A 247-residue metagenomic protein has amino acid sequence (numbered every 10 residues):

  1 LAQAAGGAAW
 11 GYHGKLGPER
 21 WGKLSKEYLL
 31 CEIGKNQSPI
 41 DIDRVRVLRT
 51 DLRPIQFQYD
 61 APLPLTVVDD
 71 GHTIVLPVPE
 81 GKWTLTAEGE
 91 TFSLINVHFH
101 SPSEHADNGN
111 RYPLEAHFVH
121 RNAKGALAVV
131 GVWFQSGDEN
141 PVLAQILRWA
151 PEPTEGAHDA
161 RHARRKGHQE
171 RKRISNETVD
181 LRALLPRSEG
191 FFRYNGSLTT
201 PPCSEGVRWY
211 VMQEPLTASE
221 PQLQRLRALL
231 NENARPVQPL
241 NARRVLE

Functional and structural regions predicted by a protein language model:
L1-E247: Alpha-carbonic anhydrase
